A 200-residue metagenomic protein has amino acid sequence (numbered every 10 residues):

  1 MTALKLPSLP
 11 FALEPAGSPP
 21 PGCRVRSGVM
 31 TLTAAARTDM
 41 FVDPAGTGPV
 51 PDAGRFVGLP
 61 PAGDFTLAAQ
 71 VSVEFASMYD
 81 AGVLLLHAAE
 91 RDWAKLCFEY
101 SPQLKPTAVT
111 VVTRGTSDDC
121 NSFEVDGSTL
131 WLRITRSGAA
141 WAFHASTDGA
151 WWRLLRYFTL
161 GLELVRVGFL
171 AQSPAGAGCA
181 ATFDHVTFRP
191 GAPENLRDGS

Functional and structural regions predicted by a protein language model:
M1-S200: Extracellular glycan-recognition regions
